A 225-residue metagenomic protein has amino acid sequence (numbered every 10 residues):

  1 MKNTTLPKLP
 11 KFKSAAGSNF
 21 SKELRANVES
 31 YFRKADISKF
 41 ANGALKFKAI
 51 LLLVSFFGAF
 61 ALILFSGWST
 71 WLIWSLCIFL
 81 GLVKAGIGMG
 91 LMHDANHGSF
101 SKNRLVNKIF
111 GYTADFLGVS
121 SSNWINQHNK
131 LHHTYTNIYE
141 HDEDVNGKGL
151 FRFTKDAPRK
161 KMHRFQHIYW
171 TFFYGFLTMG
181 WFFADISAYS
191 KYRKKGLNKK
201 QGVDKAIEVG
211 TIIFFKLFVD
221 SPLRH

Functional and structural regions predicted by a protein language model:
K2-N3, K13-S14, S66-T70: N-terminal alpha-helical targeting/anchoring segments
P7-S30, F173-I186: Short, charged cytosolic
K8-S18, D36-I37, G118-S121, E140: Short intracellular "coupling" helices and adjacent cytoplasmic loop segments at the cytosolic face of multi-pass
S14-S18, F47, R159: Charge-dense, low-complexity intrinsically disordered segments
S18-Y31, W124, H128-T136: Juxtamembrane membrane-interface segments of multi-pass membrane proteins
E29-A41, F153-R159: Cytosolic juxtamembrane amphipathic/interface segments immediately preceding and feeding into a transmembrane helix
K39-G88, D115-F116, H167-M179, K199-H225: Alpha-helical bilayer-embedded segments of polytopic membrane proteins, i.e., transmembrane/intramembrane helices
F79-N198: Membrane-embedded catalytic scaffold of the fatty acid hydroxylase/desaturase
